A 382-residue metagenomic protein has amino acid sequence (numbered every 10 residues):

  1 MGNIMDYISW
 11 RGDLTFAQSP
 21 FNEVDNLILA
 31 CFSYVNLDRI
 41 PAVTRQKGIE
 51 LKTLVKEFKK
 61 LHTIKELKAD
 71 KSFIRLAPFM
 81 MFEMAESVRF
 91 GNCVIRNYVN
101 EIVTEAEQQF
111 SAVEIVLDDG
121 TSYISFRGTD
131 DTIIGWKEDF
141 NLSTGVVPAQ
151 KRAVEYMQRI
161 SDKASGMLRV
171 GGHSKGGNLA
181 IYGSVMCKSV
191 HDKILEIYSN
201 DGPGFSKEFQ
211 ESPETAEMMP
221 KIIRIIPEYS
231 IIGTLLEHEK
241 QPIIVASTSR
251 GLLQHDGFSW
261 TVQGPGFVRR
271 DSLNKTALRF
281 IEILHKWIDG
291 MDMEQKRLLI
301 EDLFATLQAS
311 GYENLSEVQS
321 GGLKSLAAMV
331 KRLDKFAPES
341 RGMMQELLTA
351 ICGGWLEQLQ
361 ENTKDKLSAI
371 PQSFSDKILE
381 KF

Functional and structural regions predicted by a protein language model:
M1-D25, L29-S122, F126-S143, V147-E155 (+2 more regions): Alpha/beta hydrolase fold serine-hydrolase catalytic domain that processes acyl esters and thioesters
G171-G176, A180: Gly/Ala-rich beta-loop-alpha elbow adjacent to hydrolase catalytic centers
A180-K188: Short glycine-enriched nucleophile-adjacent loop and the immediately C-terminal alpha-helix near the catalytic center
